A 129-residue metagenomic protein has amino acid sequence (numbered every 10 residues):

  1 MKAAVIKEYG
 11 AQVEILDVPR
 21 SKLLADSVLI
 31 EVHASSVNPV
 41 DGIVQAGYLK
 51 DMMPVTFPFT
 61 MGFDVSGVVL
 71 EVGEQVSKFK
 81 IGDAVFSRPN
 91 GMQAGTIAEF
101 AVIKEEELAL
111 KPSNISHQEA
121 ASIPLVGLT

Functional and structural regions predicted by a protein language model:
M1-K2: Extreme N-terminal starter segment of soluble prokaryotic enzymes
V5, I15-R20, S66-V68, F100-V102 (+1 more regions): Conserved hydrophobic/aromatic beta-strand scaffold that supports enzyme active sites
E8, E74, S113: Short, conserved catalytic or interaction motifs in soluble domains
S21-V37, L49-M92: Glycine-rich beta-strand-centered segment in the early N-terminal region that forms part of a ligand/cofactor-binding
V40-A46: Cytochrome P450 core scaffold surrounding the K-helix E-X-X-R motif and the conserved "meander" helix-loop region
K78, R88-T129: NAD(P)H dinucleotide-binding glycine-rich loop of Rossmann-like/cofactor-binding domains, especially the beta1-alpha1
